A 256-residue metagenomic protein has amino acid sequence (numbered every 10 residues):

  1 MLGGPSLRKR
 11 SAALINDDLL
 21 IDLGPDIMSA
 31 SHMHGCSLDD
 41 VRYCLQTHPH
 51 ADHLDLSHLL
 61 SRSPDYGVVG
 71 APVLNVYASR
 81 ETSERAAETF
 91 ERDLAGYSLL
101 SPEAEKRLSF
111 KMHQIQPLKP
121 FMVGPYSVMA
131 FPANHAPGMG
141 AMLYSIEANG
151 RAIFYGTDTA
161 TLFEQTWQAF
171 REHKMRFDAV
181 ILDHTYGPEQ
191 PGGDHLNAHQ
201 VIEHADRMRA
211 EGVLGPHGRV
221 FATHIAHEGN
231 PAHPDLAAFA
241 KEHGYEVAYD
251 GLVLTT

Functional and structural regions predicted by a protein language model:
M1-C36, K111-Q168, L252-T256: Core dinuclear metal-dependent hydrolase active-site scaffold
D18, G24-Y77, F177-V180: Active-site metal-binding motif and surrounding structural segment of the metallo-beta-lactamase
L20-G24, V41-D52, Y77-S79, F154-T159 (+3 more regions): Active-site neighborhood of phospho(di)ester-bond hydrolases with catalytic His/Asp-centered motifs
M28-H32, S57-P64, A86-A95, H199-R209: Short, well-ordered amphipathic alpha-helices
G35-C36, R62-P72, D93-E103, E172-M175 (+1 more regions): Alpha-helix termini
V41-R42, P72-N75, E105-F110, F177-D178 (+1 more regions): Residue-level recognition of the N-termini of beta-strands and the immediately preceding loop/turn
E88-P102, A232-G244: Short, aromatic/basic amphipathic alpha-helical patches
A160-L252: Cap/insert and terminal regions of metallo-dependent hydrolase folds
